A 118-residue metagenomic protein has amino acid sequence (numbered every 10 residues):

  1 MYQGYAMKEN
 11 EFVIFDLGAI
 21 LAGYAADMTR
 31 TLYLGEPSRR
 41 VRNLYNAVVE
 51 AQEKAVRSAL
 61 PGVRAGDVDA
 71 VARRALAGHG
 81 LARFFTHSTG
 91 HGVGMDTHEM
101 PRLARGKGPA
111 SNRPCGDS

Functional and structural regions predicted by a protein language model:
M1-S118: Active-site neighborhoods and metal-handling regions in enzymes and metal-associated proteins
